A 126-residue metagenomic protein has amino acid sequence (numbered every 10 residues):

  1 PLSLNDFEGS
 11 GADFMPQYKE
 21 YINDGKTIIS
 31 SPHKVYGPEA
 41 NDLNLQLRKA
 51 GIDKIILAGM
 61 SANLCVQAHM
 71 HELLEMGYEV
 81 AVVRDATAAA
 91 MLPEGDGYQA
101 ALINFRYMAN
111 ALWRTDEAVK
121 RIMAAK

Functional and structural regions predicted by a protein language model:
P1-K126: Active-site-adjacent betaalpha module
